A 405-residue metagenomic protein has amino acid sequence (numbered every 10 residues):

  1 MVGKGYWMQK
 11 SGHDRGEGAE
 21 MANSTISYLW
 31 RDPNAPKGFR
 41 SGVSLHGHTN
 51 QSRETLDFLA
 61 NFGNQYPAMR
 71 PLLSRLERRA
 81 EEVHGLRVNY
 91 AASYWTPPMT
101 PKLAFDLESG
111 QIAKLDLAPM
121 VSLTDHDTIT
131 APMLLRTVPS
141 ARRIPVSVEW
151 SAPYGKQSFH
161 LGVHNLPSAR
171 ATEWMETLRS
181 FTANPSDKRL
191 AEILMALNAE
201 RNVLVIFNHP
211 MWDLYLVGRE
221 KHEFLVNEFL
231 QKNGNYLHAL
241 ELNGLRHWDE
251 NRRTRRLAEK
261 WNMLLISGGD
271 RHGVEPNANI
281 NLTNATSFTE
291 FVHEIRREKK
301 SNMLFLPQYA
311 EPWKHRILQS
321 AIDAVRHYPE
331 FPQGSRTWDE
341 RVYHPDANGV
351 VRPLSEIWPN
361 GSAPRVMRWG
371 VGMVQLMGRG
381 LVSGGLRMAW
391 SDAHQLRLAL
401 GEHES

Functional and structural regions predicted by a protein language model:
G5-L73, E77-R78, M133-L134, V138-R143 (+2 more regions): Charged catalytic cores and adjacent phosphate/nucleic-acid-binding surfaces used for phosphate/nucleic-acid chemistry
M69, S74-L76, A80, L86-P98 (+2 more regions): Divalent metal-dependent hydrolysis catalytic cores, especially in the metallo-beta-lactamase
P101-I112, K221-L230: Short, acidic/polar
L117-A118, R142, R201-L204, L237: Loop/turn elements at helix/coil->beta-strand transitions in domains of secreted/extracellular proteins
H126, N208-M211, R271: Short, well-ordered beta-to-alpha junction loops that form the rim of enzyme active sites and present histidine/acidic
V148-W150: Inter-helix linker motif
F159-L204: Binuclear metal-dependent hydrolase catalytic cores centered on His/Asp/Glu-rich metal-binding motifs
L190-F224: Internal, conserved structured core segments that host functional sites
